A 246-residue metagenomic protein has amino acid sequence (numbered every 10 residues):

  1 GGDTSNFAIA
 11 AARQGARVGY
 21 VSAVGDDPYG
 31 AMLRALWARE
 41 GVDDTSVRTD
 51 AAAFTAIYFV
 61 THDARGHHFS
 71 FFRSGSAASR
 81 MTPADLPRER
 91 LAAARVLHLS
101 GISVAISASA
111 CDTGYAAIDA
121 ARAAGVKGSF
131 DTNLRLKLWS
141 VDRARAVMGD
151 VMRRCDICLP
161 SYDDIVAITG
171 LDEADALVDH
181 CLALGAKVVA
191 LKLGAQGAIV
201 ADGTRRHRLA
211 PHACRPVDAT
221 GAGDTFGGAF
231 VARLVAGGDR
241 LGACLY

Functional and structural regions predicted by a protein language model:
D3-R13, G114-A120: Histidine-anchored nucleotide/phosphate-binding helix
N6-R17, V60, R233-G237: Alpha-helix C-terminal capping segments
A11, S161, G223: Short, conserved phosphate/pyrophosphate- and ester-handling motifs at nucleotide-, phospho-/glycolipid
R17-G101: Conserved N-terminal subdomain of the carbohydrate kinase-like
G19, G128-S129, A190: Structural detector of well-ordered beta-strand residues that form the stable sheet scaffold of enzyme domains
V96, I102-H180, Q196-A198: Conserved beta-alpha-beta core of the PfkB/ribokinase-like small-molecule kinase fold
D119-A123, G170-Y246: Conserved phosphate-binding/catalytic region of the ribokinase-like
